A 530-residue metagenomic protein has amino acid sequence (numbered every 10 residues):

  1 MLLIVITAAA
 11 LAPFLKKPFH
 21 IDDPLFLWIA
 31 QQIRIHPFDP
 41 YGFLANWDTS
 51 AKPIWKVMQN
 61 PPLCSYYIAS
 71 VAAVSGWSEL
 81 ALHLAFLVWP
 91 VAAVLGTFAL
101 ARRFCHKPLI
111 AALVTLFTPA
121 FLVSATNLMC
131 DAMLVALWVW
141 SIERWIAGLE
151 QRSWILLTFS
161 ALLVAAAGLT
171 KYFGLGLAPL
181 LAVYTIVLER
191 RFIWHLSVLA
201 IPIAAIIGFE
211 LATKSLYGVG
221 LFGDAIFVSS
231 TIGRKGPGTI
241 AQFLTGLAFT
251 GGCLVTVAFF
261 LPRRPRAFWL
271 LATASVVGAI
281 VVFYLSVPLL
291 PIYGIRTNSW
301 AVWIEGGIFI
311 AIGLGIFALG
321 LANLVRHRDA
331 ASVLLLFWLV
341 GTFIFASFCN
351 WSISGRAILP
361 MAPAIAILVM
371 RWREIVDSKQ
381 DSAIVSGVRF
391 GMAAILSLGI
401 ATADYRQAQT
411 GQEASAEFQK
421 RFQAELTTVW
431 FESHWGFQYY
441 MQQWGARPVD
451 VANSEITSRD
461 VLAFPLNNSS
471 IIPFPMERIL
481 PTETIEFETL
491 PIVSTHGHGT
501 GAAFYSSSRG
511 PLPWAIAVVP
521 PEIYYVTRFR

Functional and structural regions predicted by a protein language model:
L2, A200-I203, I207, F268-V281 (+3 more regions): Signature aromatic-anchored transmembrane alpha helix within multi-pass, membrane-resident enzymes that catalyze glycan
L3-T7, A111-P119, V123, E143 (+3 more regions): Short helix- or helix-capping micro-motifs that position conserved polar/aromatic residues at function-defining sites
H20, T126-L134, S354: Short acidic/glycine- and proline-prone juxtamembrane loop motifs at membrane-interface regions of multi-pass membrane
L84-C105, W140, R144: Transmembrane-helix motifs of polytopic, lipid-linked glycan transferases
T97-T118, V135-A136, I155, S382: Transmembrane-helix signature of polytopic, membrane-embedded enzymes that assemble or transfer cell-envelope glycans
R102-C105, S141-L157, A167, V325-R326 (+1 more regions): Membrane-interface transmembrane helices that cradle and orient dolichyl/undecaprenyl
V183, W194-Y293, L396-Q409: Membrane-lumen/periplasm interface segments of specific transmembrane helices in polyprenyl phosphate-linked
P291-G294, A383-D460, L466, A502-V526: Membrane-embedded, lumen/periplasm-facing catalytic core of multi-pass transferases that use lipid-linked donors
